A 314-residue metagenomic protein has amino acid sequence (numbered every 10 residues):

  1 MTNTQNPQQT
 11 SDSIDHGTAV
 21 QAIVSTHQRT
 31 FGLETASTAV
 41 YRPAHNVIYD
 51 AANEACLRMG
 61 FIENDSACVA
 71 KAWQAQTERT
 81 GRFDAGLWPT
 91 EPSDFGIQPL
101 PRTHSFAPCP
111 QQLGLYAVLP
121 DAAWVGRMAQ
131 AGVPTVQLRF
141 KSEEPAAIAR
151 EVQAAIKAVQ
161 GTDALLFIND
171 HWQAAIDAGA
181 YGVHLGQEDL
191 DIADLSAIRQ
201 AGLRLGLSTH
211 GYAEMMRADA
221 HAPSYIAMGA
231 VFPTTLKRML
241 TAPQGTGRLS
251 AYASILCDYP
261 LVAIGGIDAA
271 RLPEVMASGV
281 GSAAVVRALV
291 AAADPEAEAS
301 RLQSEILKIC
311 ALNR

Functional and structural regions predicted by a protein language model:
T2-L165, Q173-A180, A193, I198: N-terminal positively charged helical leader segments and presequences
D12, Q111-L119, V136-L138, L166-I168 (+5 more regions): Hydrophobic faces of well-ordered beta-strands that scaffold small-molecule active sites in alpha/beta enzyme cores
S105-A107, P243-I255, P273-S278, L289: Extended, folded domain segments that form the structural surfaces/walls around functional sites
V118-A122, K141, H171, E188 (+4 more regions): Active-site beta-loop-alpha junctions enriched in small/polar residues
P134, R139-S142, Q187-A197, Y225-L240 (+1 more regions): Glycine-rich phosphate-binding active-site loops on the catalytic face of alpha/beta enzymes
A149-D170, Q187-L190, D194-H210, M239-A269 (+1 more regions): Alpha-helix-loop-beta-strand connector modules within alpha/beta enzyme cores
L166-Y181, H210-S224, S254-V262, I267-V285 (+1 more regions): Catalytic cores of alpha/beta
S208-T241, A251: Histidine/lysine/aspartate-rich catalytic loop segments that bind and position anionic ligands
